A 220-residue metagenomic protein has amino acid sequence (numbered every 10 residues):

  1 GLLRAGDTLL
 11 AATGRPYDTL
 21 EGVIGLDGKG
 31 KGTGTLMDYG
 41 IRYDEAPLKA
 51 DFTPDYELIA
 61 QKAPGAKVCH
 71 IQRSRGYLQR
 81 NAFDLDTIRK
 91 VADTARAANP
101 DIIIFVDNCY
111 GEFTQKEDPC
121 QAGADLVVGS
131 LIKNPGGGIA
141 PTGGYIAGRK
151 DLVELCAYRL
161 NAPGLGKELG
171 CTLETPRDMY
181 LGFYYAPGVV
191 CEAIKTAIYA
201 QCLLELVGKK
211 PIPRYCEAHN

Functional and structural regions predicted by a protein language model:
G1-C191, K195, Q201-L206, P211-I212: Conserved PLP-enzyme active-site core in the AAT-like
P213-N220: Conserved PLP-binding catalytic core of the aspartate aminotransferase-like
